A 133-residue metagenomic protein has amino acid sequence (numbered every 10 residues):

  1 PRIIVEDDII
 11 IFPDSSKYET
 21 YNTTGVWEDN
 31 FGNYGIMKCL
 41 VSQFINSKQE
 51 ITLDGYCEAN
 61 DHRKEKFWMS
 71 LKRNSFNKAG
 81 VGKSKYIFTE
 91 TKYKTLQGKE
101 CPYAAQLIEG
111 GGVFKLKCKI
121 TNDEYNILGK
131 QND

Functional and structural regions predicted by a protein language model:
P1-D133: Beta-strand-enriched cores of mature, soluble protein domains
